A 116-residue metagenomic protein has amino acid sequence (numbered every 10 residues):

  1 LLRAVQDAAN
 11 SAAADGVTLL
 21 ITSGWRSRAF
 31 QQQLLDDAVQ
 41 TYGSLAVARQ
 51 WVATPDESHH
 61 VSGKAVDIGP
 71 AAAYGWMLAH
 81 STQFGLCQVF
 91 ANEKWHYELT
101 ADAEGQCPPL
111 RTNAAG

Functional and structural regions predicted by a protein language model:
L1-G116: Cell-envelope/glycan interface and biosynthesis
